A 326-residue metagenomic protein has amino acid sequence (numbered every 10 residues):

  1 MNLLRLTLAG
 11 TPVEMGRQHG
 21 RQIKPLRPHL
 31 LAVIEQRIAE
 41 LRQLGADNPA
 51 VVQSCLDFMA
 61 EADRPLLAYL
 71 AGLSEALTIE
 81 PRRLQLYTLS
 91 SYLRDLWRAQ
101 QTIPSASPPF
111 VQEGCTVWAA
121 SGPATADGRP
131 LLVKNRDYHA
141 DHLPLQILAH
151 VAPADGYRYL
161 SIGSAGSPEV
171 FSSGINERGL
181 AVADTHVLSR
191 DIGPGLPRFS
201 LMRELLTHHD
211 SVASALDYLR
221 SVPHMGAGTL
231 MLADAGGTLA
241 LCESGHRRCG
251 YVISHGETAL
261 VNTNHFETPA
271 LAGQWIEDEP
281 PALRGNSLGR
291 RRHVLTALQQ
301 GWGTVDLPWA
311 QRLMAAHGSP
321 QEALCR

Functional and structural regions predicted by a protein language model:
M1-G114, L206-R247, E257-R326: C-terminus-biased signal that marks the final domain/tail of proteins
S91-L201: Internal mixed beta-strand/loop scaffold within catalytic domains of large alpha/beta enzymes
S121-D127, N176-R178, A233-G237, S244-H246 (+1 more regions): Short acidic-glycine loop/turn motifs at beta-strand connectors
L143-A149, C242-C249: Surface-exposed flexible segments
